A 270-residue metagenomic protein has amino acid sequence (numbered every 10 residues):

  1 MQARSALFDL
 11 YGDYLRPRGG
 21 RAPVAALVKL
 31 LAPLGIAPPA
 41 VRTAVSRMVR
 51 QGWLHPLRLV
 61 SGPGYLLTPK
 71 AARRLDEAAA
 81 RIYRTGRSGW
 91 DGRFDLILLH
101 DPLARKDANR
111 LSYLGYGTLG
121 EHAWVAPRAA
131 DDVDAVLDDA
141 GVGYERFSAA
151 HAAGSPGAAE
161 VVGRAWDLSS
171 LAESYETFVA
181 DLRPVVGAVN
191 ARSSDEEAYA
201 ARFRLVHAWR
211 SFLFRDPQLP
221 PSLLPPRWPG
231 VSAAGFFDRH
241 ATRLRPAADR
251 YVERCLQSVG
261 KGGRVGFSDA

Functional and structural regions predicted by a protein language model:
M1-D13, K70-R73: Short alpha-helical segments that sit at the start of domains
R18-L31: Short acidic, hydrophobic short linear motifs in intrinsically disordered regions
R42-S46, G62-P63, A108: Short, hydrophobic-biased segments on the C-terminal half of alpha helices that form "recognition helices"
V49-L59: A short, conserved structural fragment
L59-A80: Short, cationic-aromatic polyanion-contact patches
D91-H100: Short glycine-/aliphatic-rich beta-strand segments at the starts of folded cytosolic domains
P102-R192: Mid-protein regulatory/catalytic core that forms ligand/cofactor-binding pockets and protein-protein interaction
V162-A270: C-terminal regulatory/effector modules of DNA-binding transcriptional regulators
